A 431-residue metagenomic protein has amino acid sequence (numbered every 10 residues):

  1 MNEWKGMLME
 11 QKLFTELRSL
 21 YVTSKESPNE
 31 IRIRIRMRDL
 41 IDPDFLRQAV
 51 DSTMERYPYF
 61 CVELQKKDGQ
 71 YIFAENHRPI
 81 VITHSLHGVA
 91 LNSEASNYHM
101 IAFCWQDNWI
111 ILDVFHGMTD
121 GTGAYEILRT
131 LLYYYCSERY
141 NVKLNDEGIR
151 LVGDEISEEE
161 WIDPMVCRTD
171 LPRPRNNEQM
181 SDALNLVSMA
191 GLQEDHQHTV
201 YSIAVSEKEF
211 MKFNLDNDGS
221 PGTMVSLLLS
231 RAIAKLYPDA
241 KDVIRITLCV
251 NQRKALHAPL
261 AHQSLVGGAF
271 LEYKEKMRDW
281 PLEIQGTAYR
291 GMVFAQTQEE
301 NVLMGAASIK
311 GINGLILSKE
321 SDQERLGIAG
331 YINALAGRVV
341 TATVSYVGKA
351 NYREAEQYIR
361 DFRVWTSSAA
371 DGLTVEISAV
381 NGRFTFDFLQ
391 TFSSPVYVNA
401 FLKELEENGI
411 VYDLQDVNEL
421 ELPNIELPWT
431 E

Functional and structural regions predicted by a protein language model:
M1-G69, H77-A102, K235-E431: Acyl-thioester-dependent acyl-group transfer interface
N2-E16, M118-E126, T130-K212, L405-E431: Non-catalytic, low-complexity flexible loops and terminal extensions
R32, D113, G191-E194: A short, mixed-charge helix-start or loop-turn motif at secondary-structure junctions
R38-Y57, D113-R129, T199-D239, F386-F388 (+1 more regions): Acyl activation and transfer enzymes in specialized metabolism, enriched for ANL adenylate-forming modules
R56-Q65, D146-C167, K212-L228, G327-T343: Short, charge-rich amphipathic segments
I72-N76, I101, Y135, S230: Tryptophan-centered motif/residue detector
W105-N108: Elongated alpha-helical scaffolds
I110-V114, C249: Beta-strand elements within well-structured catalytic alpha/beta cores of enzymes that handle phosphate/sulfate esters
